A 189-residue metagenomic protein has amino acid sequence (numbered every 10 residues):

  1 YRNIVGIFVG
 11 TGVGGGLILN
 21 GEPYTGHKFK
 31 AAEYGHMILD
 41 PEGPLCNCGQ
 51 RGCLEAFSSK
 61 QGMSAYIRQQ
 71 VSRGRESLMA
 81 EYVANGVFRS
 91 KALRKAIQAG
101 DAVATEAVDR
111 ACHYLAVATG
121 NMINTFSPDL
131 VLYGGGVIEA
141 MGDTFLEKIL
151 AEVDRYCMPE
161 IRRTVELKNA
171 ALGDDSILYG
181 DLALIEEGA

Functional and structural regions predicted by a protein language model:
Y1-S58: Glycine-rich phosphate-binding loop of actin/hexokinase-like ATP-binding domains
P23, I38-L45, Q50-A189: ATP-binding/phosphotransfer module of carbohydrate and carboxylate kinases, centering on a glycine-rich
